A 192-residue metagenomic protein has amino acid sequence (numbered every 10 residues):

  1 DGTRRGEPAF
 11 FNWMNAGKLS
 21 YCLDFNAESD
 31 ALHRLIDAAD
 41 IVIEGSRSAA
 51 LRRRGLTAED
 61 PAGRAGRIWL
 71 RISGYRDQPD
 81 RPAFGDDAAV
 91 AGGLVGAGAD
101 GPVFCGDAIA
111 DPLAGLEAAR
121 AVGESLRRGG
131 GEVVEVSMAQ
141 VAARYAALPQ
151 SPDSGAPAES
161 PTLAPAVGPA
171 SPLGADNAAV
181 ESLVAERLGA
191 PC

Functional and structural regions predicted by a protein language model:
D1-C192: N-terminal helix-loop segment corresponding to the beta1-alpha1 unit of nucleotide/adenylate-binding folds
